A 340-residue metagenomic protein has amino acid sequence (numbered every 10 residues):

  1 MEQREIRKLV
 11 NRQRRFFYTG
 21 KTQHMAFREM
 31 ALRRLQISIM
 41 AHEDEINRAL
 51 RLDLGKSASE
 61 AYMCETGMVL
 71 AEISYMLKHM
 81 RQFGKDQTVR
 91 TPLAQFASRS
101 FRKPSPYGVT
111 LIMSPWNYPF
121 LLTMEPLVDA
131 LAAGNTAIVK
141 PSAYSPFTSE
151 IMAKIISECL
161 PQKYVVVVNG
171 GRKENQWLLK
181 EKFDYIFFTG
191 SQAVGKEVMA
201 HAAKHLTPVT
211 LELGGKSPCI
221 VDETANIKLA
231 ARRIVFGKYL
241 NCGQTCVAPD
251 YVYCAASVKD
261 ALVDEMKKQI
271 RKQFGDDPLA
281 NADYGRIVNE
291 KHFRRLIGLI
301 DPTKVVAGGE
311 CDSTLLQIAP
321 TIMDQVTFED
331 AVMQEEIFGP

Functional and structural regions predicted by a protein language model:
M1-F101: N-terminal Rossmann-like NAD(P)+-binding subdomain of aldehyde/semialdehyde dehydrogenases
R28, I73, G134, V165 (+6 more regions): Residue-level signal for inorganic ion chemistry
R34, S38-E45, I151-C159, A231-R232 (+3 more regions): Generic non-transmembrane alpha-helical segments
G84, N169, G190, A307-G309: Short loop/edge segments at beta-strand edges and connector loops that shape dinucleotide/nucleotide cofactor-binding
L93-L229, R271: Rossmann-like NAD(P) dinucleotide-binding subdomain of oxidoreductase/dehydrogenase enzymes
L160, A193-F328: ALDH superfamily catalytic-core signature
M333: Short, solvent-exposed loop/beta-turn-alpha elements that line the ligand-binding surface or hinge of extracytoplasmic
